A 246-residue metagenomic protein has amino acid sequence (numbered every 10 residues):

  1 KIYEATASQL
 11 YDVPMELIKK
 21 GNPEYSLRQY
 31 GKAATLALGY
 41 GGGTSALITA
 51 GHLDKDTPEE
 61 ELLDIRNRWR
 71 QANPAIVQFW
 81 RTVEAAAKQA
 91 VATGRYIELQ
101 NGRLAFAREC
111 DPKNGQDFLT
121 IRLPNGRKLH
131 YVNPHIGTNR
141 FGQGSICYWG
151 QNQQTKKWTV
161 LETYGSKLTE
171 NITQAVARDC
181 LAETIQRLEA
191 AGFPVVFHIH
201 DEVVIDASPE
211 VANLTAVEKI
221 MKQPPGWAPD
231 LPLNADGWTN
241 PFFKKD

Functional and structural regions predicted by a protein language model:
K1-D246: Conserved catalytic core of nucleotide polymerization and phosphodiester-bond processing enzymes
